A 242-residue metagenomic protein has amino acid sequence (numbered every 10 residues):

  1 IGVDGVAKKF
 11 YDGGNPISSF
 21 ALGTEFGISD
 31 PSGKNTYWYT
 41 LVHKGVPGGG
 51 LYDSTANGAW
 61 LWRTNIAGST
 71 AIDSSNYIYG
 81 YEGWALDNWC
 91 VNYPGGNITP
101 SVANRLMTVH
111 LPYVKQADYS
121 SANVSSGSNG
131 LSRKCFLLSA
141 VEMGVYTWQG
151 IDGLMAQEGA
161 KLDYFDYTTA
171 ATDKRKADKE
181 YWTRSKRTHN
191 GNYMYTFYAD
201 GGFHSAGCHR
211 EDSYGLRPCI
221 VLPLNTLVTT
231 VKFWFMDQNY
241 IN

Functional and structural regions predicted by a protein language model:
I1-N242: Collagenous Gly-X-Y triple-helix signature in extracellular proteins
